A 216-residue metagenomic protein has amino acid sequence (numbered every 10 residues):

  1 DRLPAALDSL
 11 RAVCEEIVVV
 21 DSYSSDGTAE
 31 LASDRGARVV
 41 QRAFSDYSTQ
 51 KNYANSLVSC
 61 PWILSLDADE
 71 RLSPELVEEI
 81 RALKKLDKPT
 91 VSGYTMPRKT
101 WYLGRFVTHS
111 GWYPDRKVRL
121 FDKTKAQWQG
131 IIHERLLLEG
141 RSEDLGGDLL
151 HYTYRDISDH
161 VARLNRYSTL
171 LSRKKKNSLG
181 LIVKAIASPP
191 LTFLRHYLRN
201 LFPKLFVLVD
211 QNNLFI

Functional and structural regions predicted by a protein language model:
D1-V13: Short, well-formed alpha-helical segments that are part of the catalytic scaffolds of diverse glycosyltransferases
P4, D26-R35, E75-L76: Acidic helix N-cap motif at the loop->helix transition within catalytic regions of sugar-transfer enzymes
S9, D21-E30, D67: A conserved acidic beta->alpha catalytic loop
E15, A29-L57: Conserved donor nucleotide-binding strand/loop of the catalytic core
E16-I17, S142: Hydrophobic/aromatic residues located in beta-strands of well-ordered beta-sheets within soluble catalytic
V20, R42, L64-A68: Catalytic metal- and UDP-sugar-binding loop of GT-A-like glycosyltransferases, i.e., residues flanking the conserved
S24, S45-D46, E70: Alpha/beta-hydrolase active-site loop signature
T49-N55, P61-L66, S73-I216: Catalytic-site signature of metal-activated, phosphate-bearing donor transferases, centered on the GT-A/GT-A-like
